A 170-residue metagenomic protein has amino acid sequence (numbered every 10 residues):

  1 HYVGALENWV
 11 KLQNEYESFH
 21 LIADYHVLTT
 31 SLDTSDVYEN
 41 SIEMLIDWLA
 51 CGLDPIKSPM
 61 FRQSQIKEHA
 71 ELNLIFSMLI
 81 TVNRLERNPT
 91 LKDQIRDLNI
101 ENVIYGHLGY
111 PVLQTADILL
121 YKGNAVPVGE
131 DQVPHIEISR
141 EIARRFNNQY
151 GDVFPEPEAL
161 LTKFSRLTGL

Functional and structural regions predicted by a protein language model:
H1-T115: N-terminal Rossmann-like or analogous alpha/beta NTP/dinucleotide-binding catalytic cores that position adenine
K92-L170: Active-site cores that bind ATP or allylic diphosphates and position pyrophosphate for catalysis
